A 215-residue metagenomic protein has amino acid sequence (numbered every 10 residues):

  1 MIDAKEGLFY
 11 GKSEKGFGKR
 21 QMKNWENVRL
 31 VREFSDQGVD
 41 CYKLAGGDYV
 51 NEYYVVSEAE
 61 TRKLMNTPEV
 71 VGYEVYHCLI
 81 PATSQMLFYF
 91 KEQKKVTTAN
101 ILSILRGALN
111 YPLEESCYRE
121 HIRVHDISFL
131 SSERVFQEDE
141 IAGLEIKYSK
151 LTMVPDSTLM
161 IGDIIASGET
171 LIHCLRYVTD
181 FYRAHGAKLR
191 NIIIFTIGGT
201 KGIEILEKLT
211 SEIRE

Functional and structural regions predicted by a protein language model:
M1-E215: PRPP-associated nucleotide enzymes
